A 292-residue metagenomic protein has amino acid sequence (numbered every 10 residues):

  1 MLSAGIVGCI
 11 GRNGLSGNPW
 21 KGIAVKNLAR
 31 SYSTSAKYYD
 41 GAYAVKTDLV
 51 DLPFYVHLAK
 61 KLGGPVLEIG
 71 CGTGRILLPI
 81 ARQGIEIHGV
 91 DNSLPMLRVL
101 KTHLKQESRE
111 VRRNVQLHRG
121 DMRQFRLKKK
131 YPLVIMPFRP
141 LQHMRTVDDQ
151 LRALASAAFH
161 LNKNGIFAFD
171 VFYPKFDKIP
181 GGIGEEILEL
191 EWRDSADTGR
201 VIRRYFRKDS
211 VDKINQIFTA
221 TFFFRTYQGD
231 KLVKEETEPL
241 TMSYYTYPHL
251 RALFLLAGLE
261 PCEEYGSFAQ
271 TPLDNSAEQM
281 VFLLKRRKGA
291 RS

Functional and structural regions predicted by a protein language model:
W20-G64: Conserved class I S-adenosyl-L-methionine
G63-G72: Conserved class I S-adenosyl-L-methionine
R75: Conserved SAM/SAH-binding loop-helix junction of Class I S-adenosyl-L-methionine-dependent methyltransferases
L78-Q124: Class I SAM-dependent methyltransferase SAM/SAH-binding core
R123-L133: A short acidic, Gly/Pro-enriched loop at the edge of an enzyme's catalytic core that lines a small-molecule cofactor
L151-K163: A short glycine-rich, Lys/Arg-flanked "PGG" loop and its adjoining helix->strand segment in the class I
F169-P248: SAM-dependent methyltransferase
T241-S292: C-terminal lobe and adjacent flexible extensions of AdoMet/dcAdoMet transferase-like proteins
